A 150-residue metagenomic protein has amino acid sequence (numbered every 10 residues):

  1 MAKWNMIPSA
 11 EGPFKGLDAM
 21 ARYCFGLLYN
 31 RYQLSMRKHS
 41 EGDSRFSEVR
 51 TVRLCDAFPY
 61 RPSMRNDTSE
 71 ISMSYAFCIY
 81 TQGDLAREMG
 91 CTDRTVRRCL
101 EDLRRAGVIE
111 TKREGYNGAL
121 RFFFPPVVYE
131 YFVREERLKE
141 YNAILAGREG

Functional and structural regions predicted by a protein language model:
M1, E149-G150: Short, Lys/Arg-enriched, disordered terminal segments
M1-G83: Short recognition helix of helix-turn-helix/winged-helix DNA-binding domains
R22-G26, C91, R104: Functionally constrained cores in energy, signaling, and assembly domains
M73, G90-C91: Residue-level marker of alpha-helix boundaries and capping positions
I79, M89-G90: Short, well-ordered coil↔helix boundary/capping segments
G83, T92-E149: Winged-helix/helix-turn-helix nucleic-acid-interaction surface
A86: The alpha-helix within a helix-turn-helix
